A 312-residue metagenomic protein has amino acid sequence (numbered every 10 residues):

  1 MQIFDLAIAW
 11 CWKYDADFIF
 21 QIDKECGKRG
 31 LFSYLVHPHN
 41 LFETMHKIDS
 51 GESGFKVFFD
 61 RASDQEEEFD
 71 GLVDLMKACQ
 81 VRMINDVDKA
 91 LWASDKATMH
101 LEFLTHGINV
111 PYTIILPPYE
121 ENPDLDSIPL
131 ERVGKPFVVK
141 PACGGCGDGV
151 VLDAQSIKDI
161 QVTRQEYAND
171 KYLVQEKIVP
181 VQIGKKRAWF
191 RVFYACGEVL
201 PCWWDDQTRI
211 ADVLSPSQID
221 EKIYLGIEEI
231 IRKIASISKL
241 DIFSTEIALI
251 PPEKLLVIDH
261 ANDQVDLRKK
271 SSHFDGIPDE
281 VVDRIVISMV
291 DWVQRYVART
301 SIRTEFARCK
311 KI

Functional and structural regions predicted by a protein language model:
M1-A9: Extreme N-terminal starter segment of soluble prokaryotic enzymes
C11-P123, S127: Conserved N-proximal alpha/beta basic substrate-recognition cap immediately N-terminal to, or forming the N-lobe
D23, L249-I312: C-terminal active-site "lid" helix and adjoining low-complexity regulatory extension at the edge of ATP-using catalytic
K89-A90, P118-E121, A142-C146, S156-K158 (+1 more regions): Short acidic/polar capping segments at secondary-structure boundaries
M99, F137-V162: Glycine-rich phosphate-binding loop of ATP-grasp-fold ATP-dependent ligases
F103-L104, P129-D148, N169-G184: ATP-grasp fold ATP-binding core
V151-S238: Phosphate-binding site of ATP-dependent enzymes
L240-P252: A short glycine-rich, hydrophobically flanked beta-strand micro-motif that places a catalytic Asp/Glu for divalent metal
